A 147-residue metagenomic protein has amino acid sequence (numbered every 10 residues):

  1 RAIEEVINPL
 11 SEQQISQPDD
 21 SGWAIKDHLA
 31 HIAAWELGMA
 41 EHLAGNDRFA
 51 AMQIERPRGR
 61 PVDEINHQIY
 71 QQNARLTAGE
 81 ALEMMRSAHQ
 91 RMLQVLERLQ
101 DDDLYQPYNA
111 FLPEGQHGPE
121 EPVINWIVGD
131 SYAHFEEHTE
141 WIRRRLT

Functional and structural regions predicted by a protein language model:
R1, A81-M85, I124, V128-S131: Hydrophobic packing residues in well-ordered alpha-helices of helical domains and bundles
R1-S11, E36-A44, R86-Q100, F135-T139 (+1 more regions): Structural signal for well-ordered, non-membrane alpha-helices
I7, A30-A33, A81: Small-side-chain structural scaffolding
S11, A24, T77, Q100 (+1 more regions): Helix N-cap and loop-to-helix transition residues
Q13-Q17: Short, charged helix-helix connector/hinge segments
P18-I65, P107-T147: Short, contiguous alpha-helical
P61-Q106: Acidic/histidine-rich alpha-helical segments that form the ligand environment of transition-metal centers
